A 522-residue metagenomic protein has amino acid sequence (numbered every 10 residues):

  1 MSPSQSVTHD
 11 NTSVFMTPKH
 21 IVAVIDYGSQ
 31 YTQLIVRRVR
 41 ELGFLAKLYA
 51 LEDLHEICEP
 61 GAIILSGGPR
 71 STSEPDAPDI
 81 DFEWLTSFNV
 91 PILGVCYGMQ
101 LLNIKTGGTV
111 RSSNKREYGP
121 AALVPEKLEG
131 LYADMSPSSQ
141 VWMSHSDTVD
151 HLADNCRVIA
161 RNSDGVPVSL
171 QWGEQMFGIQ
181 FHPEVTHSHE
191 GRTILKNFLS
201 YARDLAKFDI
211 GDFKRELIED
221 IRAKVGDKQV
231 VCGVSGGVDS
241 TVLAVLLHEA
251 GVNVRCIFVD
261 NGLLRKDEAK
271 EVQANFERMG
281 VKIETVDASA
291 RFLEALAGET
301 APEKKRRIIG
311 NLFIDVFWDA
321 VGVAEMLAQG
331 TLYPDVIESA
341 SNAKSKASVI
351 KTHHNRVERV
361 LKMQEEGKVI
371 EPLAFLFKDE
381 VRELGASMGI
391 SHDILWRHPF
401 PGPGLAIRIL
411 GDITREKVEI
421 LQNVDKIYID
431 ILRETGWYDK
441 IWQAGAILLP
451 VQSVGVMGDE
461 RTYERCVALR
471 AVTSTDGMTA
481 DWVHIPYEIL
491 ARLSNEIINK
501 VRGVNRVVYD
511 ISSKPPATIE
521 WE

Functional and structural regions predicted by a protein language model:
S2-C58, A62-L65, P69-P75, T86-F88 (+3 more regions): RNA-binding accessory domains that recognize and position tRNA/RNA substrates
F82-V95: Short alpha-beta junction capping motif
G94, G98, N103: Gly/Ala-rich beta-loop-alpha elbow adjacent to hydrolase catalytic centers
G322-L327, D335-V336: Active-site-proximal cofactor/substrate-binding loop regions of enzyme domains
